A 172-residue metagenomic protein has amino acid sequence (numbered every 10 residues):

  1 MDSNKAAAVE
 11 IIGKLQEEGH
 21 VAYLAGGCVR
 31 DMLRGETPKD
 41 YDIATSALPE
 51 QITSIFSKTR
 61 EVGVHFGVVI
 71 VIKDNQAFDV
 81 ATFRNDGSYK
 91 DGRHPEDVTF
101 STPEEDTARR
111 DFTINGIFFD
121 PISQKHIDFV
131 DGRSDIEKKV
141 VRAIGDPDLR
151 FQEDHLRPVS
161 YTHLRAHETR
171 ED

Functional and structural regions predicted by a protein language model:
M1-R170: Catalytic cores of the polymerase beta-like nucleotidyltransferase superfamily and closely associated nucleotide
